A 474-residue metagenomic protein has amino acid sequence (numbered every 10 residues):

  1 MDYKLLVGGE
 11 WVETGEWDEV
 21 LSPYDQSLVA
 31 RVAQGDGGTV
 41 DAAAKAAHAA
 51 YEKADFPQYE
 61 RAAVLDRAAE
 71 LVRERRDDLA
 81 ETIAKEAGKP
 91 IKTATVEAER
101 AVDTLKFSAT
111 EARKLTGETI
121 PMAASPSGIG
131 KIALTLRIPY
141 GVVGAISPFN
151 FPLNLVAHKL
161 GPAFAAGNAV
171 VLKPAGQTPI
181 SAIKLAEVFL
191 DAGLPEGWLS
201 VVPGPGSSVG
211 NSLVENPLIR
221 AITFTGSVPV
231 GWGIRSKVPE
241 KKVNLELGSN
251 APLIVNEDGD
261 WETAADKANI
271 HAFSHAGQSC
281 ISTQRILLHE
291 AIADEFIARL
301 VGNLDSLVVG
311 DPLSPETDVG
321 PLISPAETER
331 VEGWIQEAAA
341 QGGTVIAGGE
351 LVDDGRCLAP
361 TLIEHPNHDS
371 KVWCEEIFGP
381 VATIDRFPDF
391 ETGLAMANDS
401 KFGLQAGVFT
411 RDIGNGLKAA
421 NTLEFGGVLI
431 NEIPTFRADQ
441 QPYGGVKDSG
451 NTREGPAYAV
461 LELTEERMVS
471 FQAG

Functional and structural regions predicted by a protein language model:
M1-L28: Hydrophobic face of amphipathic alpha-helices that form TPR/SEL1-like repeat modules and related alpha-solenoid
Q26, R61, I83, L105 (+10 more regions): Residue-level signal for inorganic ion chemistry
S27-A30, I219, I254, V308 (+3 more regions): Conserved C-terminal structural/oligomerization subdomain of aldehyde/semialdehyde dehydrogenase
S27-T116: Glycine-rich loop-to-alpha-helix module at the N-terminal edge of alpha/beta enzyme cores
L28-G35, A49-K53, A145, L253-N256 (+5 more regions): Short, well-ordered beta-strand elements within core beta-sheets of diverse protein domains
R73, I120-T263, F387: Rossmann-like NAD(P) dinucleotide-binding subdomain of oxidoreductase/dehydrogenase enzymes
A169-V171, V345, G427: A short hydrophobic/small-residue beta-strand
A221, P229-N367, I430: ALDH superfamily catalytic-core signature
